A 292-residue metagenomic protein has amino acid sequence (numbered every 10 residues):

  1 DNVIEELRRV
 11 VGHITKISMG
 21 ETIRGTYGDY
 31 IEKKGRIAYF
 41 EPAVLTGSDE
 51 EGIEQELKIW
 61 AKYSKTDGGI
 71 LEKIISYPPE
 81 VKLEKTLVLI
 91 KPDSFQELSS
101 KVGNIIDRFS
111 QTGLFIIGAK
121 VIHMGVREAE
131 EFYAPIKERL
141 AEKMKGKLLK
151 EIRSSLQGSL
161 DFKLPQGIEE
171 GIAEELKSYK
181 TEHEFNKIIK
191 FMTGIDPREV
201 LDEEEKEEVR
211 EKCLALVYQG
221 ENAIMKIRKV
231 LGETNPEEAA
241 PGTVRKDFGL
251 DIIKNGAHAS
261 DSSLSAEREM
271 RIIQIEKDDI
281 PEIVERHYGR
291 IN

Functional and structural regions predicted by a protein language model:
D1-N292: Non-catalytic terminal and connector segments of soluble metabolic enzymes
